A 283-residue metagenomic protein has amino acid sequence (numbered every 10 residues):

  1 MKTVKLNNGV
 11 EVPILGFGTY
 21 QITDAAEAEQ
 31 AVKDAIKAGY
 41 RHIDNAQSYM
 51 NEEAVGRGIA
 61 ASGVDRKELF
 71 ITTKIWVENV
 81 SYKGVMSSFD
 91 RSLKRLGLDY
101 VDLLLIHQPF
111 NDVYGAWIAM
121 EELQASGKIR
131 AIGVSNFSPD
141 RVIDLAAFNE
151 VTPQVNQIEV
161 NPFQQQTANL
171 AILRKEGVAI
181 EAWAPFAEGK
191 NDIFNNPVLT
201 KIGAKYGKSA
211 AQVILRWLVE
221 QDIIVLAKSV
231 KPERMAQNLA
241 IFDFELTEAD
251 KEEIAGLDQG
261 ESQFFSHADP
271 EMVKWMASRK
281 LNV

Functional and structural regions predicted by a protein language model:
M1-L69, F186, L281-V283: N-terminal binding-site loop/beta-alpha segment at the start of enzyme catalytic domains that lines or forms
M1-V4, E53, R57-I59, S88-R91 (+2 more regions): Alpha-helical scaffolding within the catalytic cores of extracellular/periplasmic polymer-degrading hydrolases
N7, V85-L105, E122-S126, V178: CE4/NodB-like, metal-dependent polysaccharide N-deacetylase domain that modifies extracellular/periplasmic N-acetylated
I22-A26, D44-A54, E78-K83, P109-Y114 (+2 more regions): Acidic-and-aromatic substrate-binding clefts and catalytic sites of carbohydrate-active enzymes
T23-D34, V80-L96, G115, D140-V142 (+1 more regions): Short, acidic/polar
Y40, L98-V101, I129, P153: A structural motif
R66-N79, D102-P109, N136-P139: A short, structured active-site edge motif that brings together acidic residues
Q108-V283: Beta/alpha (TIM)-barrel catalytic core signal, keyed to glycine-rich beta->alpha loops juxtaposed to Asp/Glu that bind
